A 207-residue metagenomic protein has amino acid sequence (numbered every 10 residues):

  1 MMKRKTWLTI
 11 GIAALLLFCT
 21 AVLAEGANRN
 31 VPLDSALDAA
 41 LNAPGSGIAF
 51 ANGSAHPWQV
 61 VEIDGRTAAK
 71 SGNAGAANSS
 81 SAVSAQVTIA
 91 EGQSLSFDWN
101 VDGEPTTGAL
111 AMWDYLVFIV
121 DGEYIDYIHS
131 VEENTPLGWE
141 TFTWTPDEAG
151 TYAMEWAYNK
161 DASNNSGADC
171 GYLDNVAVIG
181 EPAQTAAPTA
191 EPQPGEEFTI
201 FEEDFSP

Functional and structural regions predicted by a protein language model:
T20-A27: Sec-dependent signal peptide cleavage junction
A24, A183-G195: Ser/Thr-rich, Proline-interspersed low-complexity disordered segments
N28-A68, S206-P207: Extracellular glycan-recognition surfaces and repeat-rich motifs
A68-I89, L137-T143, L173: Short beta-strands within extracellular/lumenal beta-sheet-rich domains
A77-S80, A109-A111, K160-E181: Extracellular carbohydrate recognition
Q93-G103, T151-K160, F205: Extracellular beta-strand-rich recognition modules
A109-G122: Short, surface-exposed beta-strand/strand-loop-strand elements in extracellular ectodomains
E123-A149: Extracellular carbohydrate recognition and processing domains and analogous Trp-centered ligand-binding platforms
